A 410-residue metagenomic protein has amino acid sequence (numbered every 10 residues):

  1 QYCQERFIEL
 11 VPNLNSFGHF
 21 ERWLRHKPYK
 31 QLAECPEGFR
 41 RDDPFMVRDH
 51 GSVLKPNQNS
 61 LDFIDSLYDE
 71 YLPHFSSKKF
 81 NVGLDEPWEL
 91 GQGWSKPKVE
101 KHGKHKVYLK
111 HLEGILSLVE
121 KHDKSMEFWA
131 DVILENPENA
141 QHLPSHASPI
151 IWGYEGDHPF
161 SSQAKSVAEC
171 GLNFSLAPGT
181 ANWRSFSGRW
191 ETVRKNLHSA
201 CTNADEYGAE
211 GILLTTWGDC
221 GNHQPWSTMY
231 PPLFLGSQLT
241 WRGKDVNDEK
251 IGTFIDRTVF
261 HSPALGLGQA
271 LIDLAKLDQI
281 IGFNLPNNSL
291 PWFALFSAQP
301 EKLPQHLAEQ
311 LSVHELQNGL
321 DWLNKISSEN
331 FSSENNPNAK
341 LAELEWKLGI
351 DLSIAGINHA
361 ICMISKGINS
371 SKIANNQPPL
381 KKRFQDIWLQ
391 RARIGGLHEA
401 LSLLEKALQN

Functional and structural regions predicted by a protein language model:
Q1-E9, F20-D62, P73-S76, E86-K110: Aromatic- and acidic-residue-enriched carbohydrate-binding clefts of CAZyme catalytic domains
F7, Q58-K79, E86, H102-N410: Substrate-binding groove of N-acetylhexosamine-processing glycoside hydrolases
L14, P36, L84-E86, P178: Short, small-residue-rich loop/turn micro-motifs
N15-S16, W217: Short, ordered loop/turn segments at secondary-structure junctions
H19, P44, N336-K340: Homeobox/homeodomain signature
